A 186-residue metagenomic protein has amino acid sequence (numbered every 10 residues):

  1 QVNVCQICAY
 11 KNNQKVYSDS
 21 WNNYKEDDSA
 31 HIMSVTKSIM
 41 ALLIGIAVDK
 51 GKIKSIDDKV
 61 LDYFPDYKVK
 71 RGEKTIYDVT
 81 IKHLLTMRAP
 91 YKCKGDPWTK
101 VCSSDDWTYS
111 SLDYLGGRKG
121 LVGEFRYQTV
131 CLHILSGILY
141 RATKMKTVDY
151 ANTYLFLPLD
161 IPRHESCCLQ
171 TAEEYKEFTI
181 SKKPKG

Functional and structural regions predicted by a protein language model:
Q1-K25: A short, well-structured edge-of-sheet supersecondary motif
N13, H31-I56, L84, L135-L139: Active-site SXXK
D19-S20, G95-T99: Short, solvent-exposed loop/turn and secondary-structure capping segments
N23-Y24, T75-V79, S103-S104, R118-K119: Extracellular/periplasmic catalytic domains that process cell-envelope and extracellular macromolecules
K50-P90, G116, A142-G186: Active-site helix/loop module of the DD-peptidase/beta-lactamase fold, centered on the serine-lysine SxxK catalytic
K100-R118: Amphipathic alpha-helical interface segments
G117-F125, L132: Acidic/His-rich structured neighborhood in mature extracellular/periplasmic domains
C131-I138, K183-G186: Active-site-proximal alpha-helical segments within enzyme catalytic domains
